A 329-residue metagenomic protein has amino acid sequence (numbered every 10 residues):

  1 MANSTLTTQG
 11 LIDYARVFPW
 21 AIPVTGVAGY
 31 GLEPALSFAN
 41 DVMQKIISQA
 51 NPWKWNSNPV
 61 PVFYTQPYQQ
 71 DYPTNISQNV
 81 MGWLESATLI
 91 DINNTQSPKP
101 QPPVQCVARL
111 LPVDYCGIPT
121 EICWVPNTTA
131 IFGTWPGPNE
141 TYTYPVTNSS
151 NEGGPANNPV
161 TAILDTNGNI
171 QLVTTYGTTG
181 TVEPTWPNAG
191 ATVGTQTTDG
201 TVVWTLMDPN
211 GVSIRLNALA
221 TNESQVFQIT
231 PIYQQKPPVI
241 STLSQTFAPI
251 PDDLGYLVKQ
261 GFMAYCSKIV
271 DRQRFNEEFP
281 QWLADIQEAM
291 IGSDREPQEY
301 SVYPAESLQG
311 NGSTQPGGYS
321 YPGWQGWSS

Functional and structural regions predicted by a protein language model:
M1-T143, M207-S329: Glycine-enriched, solvent-exposed interface loops adjoining structured elements
P136-P209: Tryptophan-rich substrate-binding surfaces of secreted polymer-degrading and adhesive proteins
